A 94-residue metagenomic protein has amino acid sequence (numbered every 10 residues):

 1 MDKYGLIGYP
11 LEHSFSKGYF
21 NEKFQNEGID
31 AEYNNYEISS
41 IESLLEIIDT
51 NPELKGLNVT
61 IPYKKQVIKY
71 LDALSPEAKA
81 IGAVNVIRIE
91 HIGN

Functional and structural regions predicted by a protein language model:
D2-N94: Phosphate/diphosphate ligand-binding glycine-rich loop within oxidoreductases
